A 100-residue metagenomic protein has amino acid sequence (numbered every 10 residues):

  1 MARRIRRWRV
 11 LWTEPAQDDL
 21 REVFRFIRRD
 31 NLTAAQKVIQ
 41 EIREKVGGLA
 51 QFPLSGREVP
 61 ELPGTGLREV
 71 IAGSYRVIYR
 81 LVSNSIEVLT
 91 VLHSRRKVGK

Functional and structural regions predicted by a protein language model:
M1, A72-R76, R80-K100: Enriched for short, Lys/Arg-rich terminal
M1-K37: Arg/Lys-rich, positively charged N-terminal/basic patches that mediate binding to nucleic acids
L20, F24, I39-V46, S74: Short amphipathic alpha-helical/adjacent loop interface patches that line ligand and macromolecule-binding sites
R25, R29-D30, A35-Q40, R57-P60 (+3 more regions): Solvent-exposed interaction patches of small proteins and small membrane subunits
E44, L54-S85: Basic/aromatic recognition patch in beta-strand/loop cores that engages polyanionic ligands
